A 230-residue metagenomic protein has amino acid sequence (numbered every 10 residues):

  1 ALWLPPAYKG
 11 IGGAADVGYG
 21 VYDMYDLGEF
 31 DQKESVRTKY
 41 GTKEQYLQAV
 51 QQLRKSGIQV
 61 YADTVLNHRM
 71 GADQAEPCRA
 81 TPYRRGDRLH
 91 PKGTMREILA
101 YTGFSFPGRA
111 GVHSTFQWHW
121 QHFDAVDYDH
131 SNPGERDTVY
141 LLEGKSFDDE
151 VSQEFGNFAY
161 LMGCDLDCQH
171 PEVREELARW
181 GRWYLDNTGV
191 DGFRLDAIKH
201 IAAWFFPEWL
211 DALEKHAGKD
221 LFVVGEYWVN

Functional and structural regions predicted by a protein language model:
L2-Y40, I58, W209: Aromatic-lined carbohydrate-binding/catalytic grooves of carbohydrate-active enzymes
W3-A14, T64-D73, A197-A202, G225-V229: Short, solvent-exposed turn/loop segments enriched in Gly/Ser/Thr/Pro and often Arg
W3-P6, S131-Y140, A159-Q169: Short, mixed-charge, low-aromatic patches
P6, Y19, A49-R54, I58 (+5 more regions): Active-site-proximal helices and loops of the catalytic beta/alpha 8
G12-L27, N67-E150: Aromatic- and acidic-residue-enriched segments that line the glycan-binding/catalytic groove of carbohydrate-active
G20-K43, G71, A75, V126 (+2 more regions): The substrate-binding groove and active-site-proximal loops of carbohydrate-active enzymes, especially glycoside
T38-A72: Substrate-binding cleft of carbohydrate-active enzyme catalytic domains
T81-P82, R88, L142-R182, N187 (+1 more regions): Active-site-adjacent "subsite" loops/lids of carbohydrate-active enzymes
